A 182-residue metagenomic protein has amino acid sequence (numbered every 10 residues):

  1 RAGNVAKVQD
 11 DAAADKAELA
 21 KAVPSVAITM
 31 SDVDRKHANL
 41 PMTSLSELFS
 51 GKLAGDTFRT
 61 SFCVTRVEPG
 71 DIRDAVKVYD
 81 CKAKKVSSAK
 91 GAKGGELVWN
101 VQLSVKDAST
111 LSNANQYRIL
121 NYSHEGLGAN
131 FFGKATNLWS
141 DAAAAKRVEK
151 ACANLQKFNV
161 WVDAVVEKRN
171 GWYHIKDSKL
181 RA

Functional and structural regions predicted by a protein language model:
R1-Q102, A143-A182: OB-fold nucleic-acid-binding modules
S104-A153: Beta-strand/loop nucleic-acid-binding surfaces
